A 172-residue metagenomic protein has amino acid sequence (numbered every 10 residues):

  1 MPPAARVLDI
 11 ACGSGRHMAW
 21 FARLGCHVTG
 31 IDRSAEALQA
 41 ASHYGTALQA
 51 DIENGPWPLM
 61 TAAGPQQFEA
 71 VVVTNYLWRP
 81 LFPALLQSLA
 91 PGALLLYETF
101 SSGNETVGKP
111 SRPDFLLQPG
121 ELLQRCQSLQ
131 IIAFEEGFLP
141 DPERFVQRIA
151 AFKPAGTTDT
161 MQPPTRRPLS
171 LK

Functional and structural regions predicted by a protein language model:
L8, G15-G55: Class I SAM-dependent methyltransferase SAM/SAH-binding core
P58-A70: A short acidic, Gly/Pro-enriched loop at the edge of an enzyme's catalytic core that lines a small-molecule cofactor
F68-F82: A short SAM/SAH-binding and catalytic strip from SAM-dependent methyltransferases
F82-A93: A short glycine-rich, Lys/Arg-flanked "PGG" loop and its adjoining helix->strand segment in the class I
A93-S102: Conserved beta-strand signature within the Rossmann-like core of class I S-adenosyl-L-methionine
D114-S128: Short alpha-helix
Q130-P140: Conserved S-adenosyl-L-methionine
L139-K172: Core SAM-dependent methyltransferase catalytic element
